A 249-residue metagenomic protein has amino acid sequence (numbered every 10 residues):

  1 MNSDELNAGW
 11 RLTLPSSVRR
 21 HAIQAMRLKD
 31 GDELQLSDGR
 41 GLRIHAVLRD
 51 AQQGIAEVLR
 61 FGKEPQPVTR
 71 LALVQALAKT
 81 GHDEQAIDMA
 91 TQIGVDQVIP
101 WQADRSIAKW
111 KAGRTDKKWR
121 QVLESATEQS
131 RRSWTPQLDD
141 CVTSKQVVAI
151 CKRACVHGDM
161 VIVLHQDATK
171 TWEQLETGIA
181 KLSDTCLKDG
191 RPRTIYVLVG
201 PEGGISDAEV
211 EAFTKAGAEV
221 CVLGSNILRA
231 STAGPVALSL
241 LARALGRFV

Functional and structural regions predicted by a protein language model:
M1-E64: N-terminal positively charged helical leader segments and presequences
S3-D4, S16-S17, G39, L77 (+3 more regions): Fold-independent oxyanion-binding glycine-rich loops and adjacent beta-strand/coil segments at enzyme active sites
A22, D83-A86, E209: Hydrophobic side chains in well-ordered alpha-helices
K29, R43, Q66-R70, I93 (+1 more regions): Short connector loops at helix/strand junctions that flank enzyme active sites, especially segments positioning acidic
P65-V163: RNA substrate-binding interface of SAM-dependent RNA methyltransferases
G158-A212, A218-V222: Active-site/ligand-binding-proximal alpha/beta "capping" segment
D207-V249: Structured adenosyl-cofactor binding patch, chiefly the S-adenosyl-L-methionine
